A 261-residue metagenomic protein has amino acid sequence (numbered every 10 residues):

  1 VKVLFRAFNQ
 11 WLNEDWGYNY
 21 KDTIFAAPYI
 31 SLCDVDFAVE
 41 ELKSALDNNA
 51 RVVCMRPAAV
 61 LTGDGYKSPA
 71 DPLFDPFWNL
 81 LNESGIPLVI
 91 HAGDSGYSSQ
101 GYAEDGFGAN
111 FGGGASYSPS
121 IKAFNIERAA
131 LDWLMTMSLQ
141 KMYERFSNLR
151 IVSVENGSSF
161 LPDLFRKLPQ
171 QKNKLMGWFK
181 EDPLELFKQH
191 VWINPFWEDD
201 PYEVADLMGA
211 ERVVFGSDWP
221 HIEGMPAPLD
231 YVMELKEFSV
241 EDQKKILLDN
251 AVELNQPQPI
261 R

Functional and structural regions predicted by a protein language model:
V1-A7, D15-Y20, F25, I30-S31 (+1 more regions): Active-site-proximal, glycine-rich beta->alpha crossover segments in alpha/beta enzymes that shape flexible
V3, P72, W133, E223 (+1 more regions): Residue-level detector of secondary-structure boundary/capping sites
L4, F77-L80, D242-L247: Extended, well-ordered alpha-helical scaffold segments
F5, N9, A38, F74 (+1 more regions): Aromatic/hydrophobic pocket-lining residues that form the small-molecule binding cavity in soluble enzyme cores
Q10-Y18, E40-S44, Q140-K141, L149 (+4 more regions): Mid-to-C-terminal alpha-helical segments outside catalytic/metal-binding sites
T23, I30, L42, L46-V214: Catalytic pocket-lining loop regions of alpha/beta-barrel enzymes, especially the amidohydrolase/enolase/GH5 lineages
C33-D36: Alpha-helical scaffold elements lining the catalytic groove of polysaccharide deacetylases
